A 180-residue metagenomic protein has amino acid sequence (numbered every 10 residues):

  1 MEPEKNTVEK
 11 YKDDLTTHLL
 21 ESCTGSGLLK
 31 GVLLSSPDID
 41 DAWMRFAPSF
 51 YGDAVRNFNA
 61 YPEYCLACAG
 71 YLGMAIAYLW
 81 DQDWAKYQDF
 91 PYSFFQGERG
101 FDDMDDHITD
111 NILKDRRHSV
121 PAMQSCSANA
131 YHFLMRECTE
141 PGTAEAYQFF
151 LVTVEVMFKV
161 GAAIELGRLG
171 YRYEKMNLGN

Functional and structural regions predicted by a protein language model:
M1-N180: Intrinsic-disorder/low-complexity detector
